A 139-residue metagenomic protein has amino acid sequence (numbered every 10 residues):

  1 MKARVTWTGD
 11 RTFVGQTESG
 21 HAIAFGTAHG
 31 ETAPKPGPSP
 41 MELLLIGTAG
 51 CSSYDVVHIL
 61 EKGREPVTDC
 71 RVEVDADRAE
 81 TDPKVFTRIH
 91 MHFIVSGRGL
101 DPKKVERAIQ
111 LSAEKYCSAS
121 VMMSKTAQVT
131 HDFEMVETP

Functional and structural regions predicted by a protein language model:
M1-I46, V57-P139: Extended beta-strand/beta-hairpin segments
